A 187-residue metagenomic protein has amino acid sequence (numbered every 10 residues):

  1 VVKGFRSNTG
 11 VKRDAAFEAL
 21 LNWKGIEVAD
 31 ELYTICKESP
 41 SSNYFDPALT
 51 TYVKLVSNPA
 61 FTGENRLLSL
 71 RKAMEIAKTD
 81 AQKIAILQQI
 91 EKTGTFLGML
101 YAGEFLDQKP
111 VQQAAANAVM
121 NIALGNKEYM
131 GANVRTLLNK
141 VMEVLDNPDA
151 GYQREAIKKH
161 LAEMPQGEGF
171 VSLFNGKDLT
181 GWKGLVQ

Functional and structural regions predicted by a protein language model:
V1-K3, V11-G25, T34, N43-A60 (+6 more regions): Structural detector for internal amphipathic alpha-helices that build alpha-solenoid repeat scaffolds
L32-C36, N65-L70, N133-V141: HEAT/HEAT-like alpha-solenoid repeats
Y152-Q187: Carbohydrate-interacting regions of secretory-pathway proteins
